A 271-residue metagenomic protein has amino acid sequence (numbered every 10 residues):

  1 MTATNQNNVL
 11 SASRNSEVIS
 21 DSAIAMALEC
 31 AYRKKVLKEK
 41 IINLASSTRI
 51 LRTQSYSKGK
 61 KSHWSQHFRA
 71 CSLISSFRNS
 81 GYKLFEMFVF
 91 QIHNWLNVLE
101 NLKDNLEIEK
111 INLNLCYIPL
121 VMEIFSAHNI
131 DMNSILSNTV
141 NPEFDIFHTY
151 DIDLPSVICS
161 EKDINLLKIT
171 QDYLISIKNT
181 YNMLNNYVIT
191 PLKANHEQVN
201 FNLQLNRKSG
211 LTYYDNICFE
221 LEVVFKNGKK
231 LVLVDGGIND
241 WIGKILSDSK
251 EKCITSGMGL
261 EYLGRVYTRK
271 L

Functional and structural regions predicted by a protein language model:
T4-N105, P119, E123-F125, N138-L271: Positively charged, Gly/Ser-enriched RNA/tRNA-binding surfaces
E86-M87, E109-L113: A conserved active-site cap/scaffold subdomain adjacent to cofactor or substrate pockets
L106-I111, N129-M132: Mixed-charge (acidic/basic) macromolecular-recognition segments
N114-I118: Short loop/turn motifs enriched for small/polar and acidic residues
I135: Acidic (Asp/Glu) carboxylate-rich active-site/surface patches
